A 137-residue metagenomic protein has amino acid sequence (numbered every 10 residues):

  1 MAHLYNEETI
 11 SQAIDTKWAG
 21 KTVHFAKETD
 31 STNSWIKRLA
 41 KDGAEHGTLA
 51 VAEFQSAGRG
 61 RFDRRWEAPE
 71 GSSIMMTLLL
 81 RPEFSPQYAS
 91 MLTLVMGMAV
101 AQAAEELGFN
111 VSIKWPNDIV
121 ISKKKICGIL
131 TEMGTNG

Functional and structural regions predicted by a protein language model:
M1-Q102, E106, I126-C127, M133-T135: N-terminal lobe of the biotin/lipoate ligase/transferase fold
I113-W115, V120-I121, L130: Glycine- and Gly-Pro-enriched alpha-helical subdomains that act as flexible, kink-prone "lid/hinge" or packing modules
